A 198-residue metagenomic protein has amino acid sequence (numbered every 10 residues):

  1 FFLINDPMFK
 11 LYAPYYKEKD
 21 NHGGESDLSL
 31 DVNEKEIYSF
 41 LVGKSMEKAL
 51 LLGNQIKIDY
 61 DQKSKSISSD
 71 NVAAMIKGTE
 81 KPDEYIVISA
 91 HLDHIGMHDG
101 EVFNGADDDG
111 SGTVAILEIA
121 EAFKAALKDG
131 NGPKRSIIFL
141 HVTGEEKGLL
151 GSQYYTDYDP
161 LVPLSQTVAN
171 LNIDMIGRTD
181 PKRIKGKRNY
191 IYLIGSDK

Functional and structural regions predicted by a protein language model:
F1, Y16-N21, T79, Y155-L164: Mature extracellular/periplasmic domains of secretome proteins
F1-I4, S39-L41, A73, Y85-S89 (+2 more regions): Structural recognition of the beta-strand scaffold that forms the well-ordered cores of secreted hydrolase catalytic
L3-D27, S69: Protein/peptide-recognition domains central to ubiquitin and immune signaling
F9-Y16, G96-D99, G148-S152, T179-K182: Extracytoplasmic/secreted cell-surface and envelope-processing proteins
H22-G105, E121, A125-D129: Soluble metallo-hydrolase cores and metallopeptidase-like ectodomains found primarily in the secretory/periplasmic
E47, V142-K198: Metal-dependent peptidase/peptidase-like ectodomains
E121-L150, I173: Short helix-loop-beta-strand segments that form the rim/entrance of peptidase-like active sites
